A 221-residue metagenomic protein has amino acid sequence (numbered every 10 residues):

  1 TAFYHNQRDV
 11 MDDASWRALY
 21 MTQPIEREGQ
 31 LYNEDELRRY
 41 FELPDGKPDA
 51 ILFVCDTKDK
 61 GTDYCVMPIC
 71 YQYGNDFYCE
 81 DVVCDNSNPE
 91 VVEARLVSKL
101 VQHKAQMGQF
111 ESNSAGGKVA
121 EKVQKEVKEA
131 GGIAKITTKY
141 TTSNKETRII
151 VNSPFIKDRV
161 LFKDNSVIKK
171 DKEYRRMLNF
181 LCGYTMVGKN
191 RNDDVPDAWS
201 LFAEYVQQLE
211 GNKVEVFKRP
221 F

Functional and structural regions predicted by a protein language model:
T1-C55: ATPase catalytic-site recognition across NTP-hydrolyzing enzymes
A2-F3, Q23, R27, L31 (+1 more regions): Mg2+-dependent endonuclease catalytic cores in nucleic-acid-processing enzymes, primarily RNase H-like
Y20, N152, A198: A residue-level signal for conserved active-site and pocket-lining positions in enzyme catalytic cores
G46-Q72, A198: Gly/Thr-rich phosphate-binding beta-strand-loop-beta motif of the actin/hexokinase/Hsp70
K60-D63, H103, L209: A cross-taxa feature marking solvent-exposed loop/turn segments within ectodomains of secreted and single-pass membrane
R191-N192: Short glycine/threonine-rich catalytic loop with a Thr-x-Gly-x-Asp
F202-F221: Acidic two-metal-ion nuclease catalytic site recognized across multiple nuclease folds, prominently DnaQ/RNase D-T
